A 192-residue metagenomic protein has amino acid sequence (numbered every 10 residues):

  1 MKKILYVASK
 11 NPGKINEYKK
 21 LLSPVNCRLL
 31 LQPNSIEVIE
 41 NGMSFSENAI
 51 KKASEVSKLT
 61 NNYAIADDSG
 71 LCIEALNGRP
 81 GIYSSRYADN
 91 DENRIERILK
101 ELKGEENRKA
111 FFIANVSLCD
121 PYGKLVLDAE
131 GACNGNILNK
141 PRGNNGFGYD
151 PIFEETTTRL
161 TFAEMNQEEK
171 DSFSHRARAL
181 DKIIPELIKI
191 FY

Functional and structural regions predicted by a protein language model:
K2-Y6, G13-Y192: Anionic-ligand binding patches
